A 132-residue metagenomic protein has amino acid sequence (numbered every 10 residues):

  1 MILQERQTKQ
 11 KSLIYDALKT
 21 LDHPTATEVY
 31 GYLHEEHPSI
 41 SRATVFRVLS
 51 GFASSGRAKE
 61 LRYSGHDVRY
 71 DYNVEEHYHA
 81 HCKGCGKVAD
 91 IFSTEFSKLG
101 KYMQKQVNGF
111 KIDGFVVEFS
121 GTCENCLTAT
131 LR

Functional and structural regions predicted by a protein language model:
M1-Y15: Short alpha-helical segments that sit at the start of domains
K19-E28: Short capping segments at the starts of secondary-structure elements
E28-H34, V45: A short acidic, leucine-rich amphipathic alpha-helix
L49-S50: Short, hydrophobic-biased segments on the C-terminal half of alpha helices that form "recognition helices"
A53-R62: A short, conserved structural fragment
K59-E60, V68-R132: Non-DNA-binding regulatory cores of transcription-related proteins, predominantly C-terminal effector-binding
